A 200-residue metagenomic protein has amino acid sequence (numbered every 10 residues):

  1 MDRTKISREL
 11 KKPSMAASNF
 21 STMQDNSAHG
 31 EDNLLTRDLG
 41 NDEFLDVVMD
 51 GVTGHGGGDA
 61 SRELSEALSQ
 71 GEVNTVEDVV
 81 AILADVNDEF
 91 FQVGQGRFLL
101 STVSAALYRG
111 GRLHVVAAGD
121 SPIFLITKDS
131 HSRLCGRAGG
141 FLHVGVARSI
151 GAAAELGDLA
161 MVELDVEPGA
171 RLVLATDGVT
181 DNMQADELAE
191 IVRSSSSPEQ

Functional and structural regions predicted by a protein language model:
M1-Q200: PP2C/PPM-type serine/threonine phosphatase catalytic domain
